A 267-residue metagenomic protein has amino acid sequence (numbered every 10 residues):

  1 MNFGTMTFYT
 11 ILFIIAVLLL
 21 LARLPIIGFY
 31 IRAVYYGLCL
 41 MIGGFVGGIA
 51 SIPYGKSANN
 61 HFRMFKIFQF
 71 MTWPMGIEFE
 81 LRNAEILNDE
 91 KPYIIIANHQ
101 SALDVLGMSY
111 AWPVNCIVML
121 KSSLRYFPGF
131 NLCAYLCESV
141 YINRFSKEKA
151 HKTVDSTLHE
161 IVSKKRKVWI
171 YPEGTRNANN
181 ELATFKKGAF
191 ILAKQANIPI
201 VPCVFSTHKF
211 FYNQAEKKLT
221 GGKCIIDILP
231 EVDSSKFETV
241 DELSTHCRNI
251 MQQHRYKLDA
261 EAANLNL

Functional and structural regions predicted by a protein language model:
F3-T7: Hydrophobic structural segments
F8-I11, H151-L267: Non-catalytic C-terminal accessory region of glycerolipid acyltransferases and related lyso-lipid remodeling enzymes
F8-Y93: Membrane-anchoring hydrophobic helices of lipid-metabolizing enzymes
L40-R63, P74-M75, D89-K147: Catalytic core of membrane glycerolipid acyltransferases/transacylases, capturing the structured, soluble-facing
F68-Q69, M108, N131, L158 (+1 more regions): Short amphipathic alpha-helical segments and helix-helix/interface helices
L81, I95, V118-M119, I226-I228: Generic preference for hydrophobic
L81, V140-N143, S234: Short acidic-hydrophobic, aromatic-tinged amphipathic segments that line or gate anion-handling sites
